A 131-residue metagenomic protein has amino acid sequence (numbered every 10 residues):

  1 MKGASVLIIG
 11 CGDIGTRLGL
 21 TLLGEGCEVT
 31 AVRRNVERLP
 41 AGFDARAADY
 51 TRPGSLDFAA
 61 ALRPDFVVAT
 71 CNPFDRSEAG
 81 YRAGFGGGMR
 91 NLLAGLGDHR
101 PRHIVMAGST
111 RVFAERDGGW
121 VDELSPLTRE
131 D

Functional and structural regions predicted by a protein language model:
V6-G10: Conserved N-terminal Rossmann-fold NAD(P)-binding element of oxidoreductases
C11-G12, S109: Glycine-rich Rossmann-fold phosphate-binding loop(s) that bind the pyrophosphate of adenine dinucleotide cofactors
G15-T16: N-terminal Rossmann-fold NAD(P) dinucleotide-binding loop
L22: Aromatic pocket-lining residues of Rossmann-like dinucleotide-binding sites
A31-E37, D49-Y50: N-terminal Rossmann-fold cofactor-binding loop
F43-D65: Conserved Rossmann-fold cofactor-binding substructure of NAD(P)-dependent oxidoreductases
P64-A69, P73-V105: NAD(P)-cofactor binding segment of oxidoreductase domains
N91-E130: Conserved Rossmann-fold NAD(P)-dependent oxidoreductase catalytic core, especially the SDR/UDP-sugar
